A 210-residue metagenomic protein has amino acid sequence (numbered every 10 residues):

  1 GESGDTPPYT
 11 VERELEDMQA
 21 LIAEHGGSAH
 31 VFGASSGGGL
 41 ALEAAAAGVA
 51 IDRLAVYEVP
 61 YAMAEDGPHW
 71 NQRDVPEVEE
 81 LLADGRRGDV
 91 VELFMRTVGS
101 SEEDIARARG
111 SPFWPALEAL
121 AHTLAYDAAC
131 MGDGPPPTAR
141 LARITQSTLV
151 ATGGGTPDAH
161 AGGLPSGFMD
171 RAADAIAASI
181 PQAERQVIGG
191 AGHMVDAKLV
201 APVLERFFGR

Functional and structural regions predicted by a protein language model:
G1-H30: Active-site loop/oxyanion-hole signature of alpha/beta-hydrolase fold enzymes
G27-E65: Conserved hydrolase catalytic core segment
P112-P137: Hydrophobic, aromatic-rich cap/lid helix
M131-D133, G154-F168, G192-M194: Acidic catalytic loop of the alpha/beta-hydrolase fold
P136-Q146, A177: Serine-hydrolase catalytic core
I144, V150-T152, D158: Short beta-strand/loop motif that positions the catalytic acidic residue of the alpha/beta-hydrolase fold
A161-A183: Active-site-adjacent alpha-helix of alpha/beta-hydrolase-fold enzymes
S179-R210: Catalytic active-site module of serine/aspartate enzymes centered on a nucleophile-bearing elbow/loop
